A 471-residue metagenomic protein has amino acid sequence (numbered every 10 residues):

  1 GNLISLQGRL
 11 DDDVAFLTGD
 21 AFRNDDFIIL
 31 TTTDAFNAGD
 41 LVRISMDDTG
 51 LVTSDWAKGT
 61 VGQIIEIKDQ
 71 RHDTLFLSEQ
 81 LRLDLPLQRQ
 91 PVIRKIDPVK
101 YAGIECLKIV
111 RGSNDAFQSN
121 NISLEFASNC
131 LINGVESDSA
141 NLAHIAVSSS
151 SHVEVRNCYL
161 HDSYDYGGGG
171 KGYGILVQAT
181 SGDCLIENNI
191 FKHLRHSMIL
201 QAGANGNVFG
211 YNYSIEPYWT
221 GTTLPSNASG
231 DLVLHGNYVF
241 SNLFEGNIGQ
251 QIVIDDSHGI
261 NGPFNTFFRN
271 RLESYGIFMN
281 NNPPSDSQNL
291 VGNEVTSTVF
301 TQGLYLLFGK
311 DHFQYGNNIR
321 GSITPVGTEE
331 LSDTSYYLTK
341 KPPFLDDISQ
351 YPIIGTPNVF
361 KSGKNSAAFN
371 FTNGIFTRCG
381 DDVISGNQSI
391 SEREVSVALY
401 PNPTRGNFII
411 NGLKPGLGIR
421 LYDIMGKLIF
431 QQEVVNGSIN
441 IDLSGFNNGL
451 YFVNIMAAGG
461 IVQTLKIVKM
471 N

Functional and structural regions predicted by a protein language model:
G1-E66, Q70, S78-E79, L83-D84 (+1 more regions): Autoprocessing Asn-cyclization modules and mimics
G1-R9, D25, L85-K95, D115-S123 (+5 more regions): Extracellular beta-strand/beta-solenoid scaffold signature
A35-G50, L83-A102, L421-Y422, I455: Extended Gly/Ser/Thr-rich low-complexity repeat segments, especially those forming or decorating extracellular
D40, M46-Q70, T74, E105-E187 (+2 more regions): Right-handed parallel beta-helix
D55-I64, T74-E125, N237, P283-S285 (+3 more regions): Cys-His-centered catalytic/binding microenvironment captured across papain-like cysteine peptidases and homologous
K100-R111, S128-S139, S151-Y164, S181-H196 (+5 more regions): Right-handed parallel beta-helix
T222-L224, G236-N237, N242-I384: Catalytic domains of carbohydrate-active enzymes that cleave complex glycans
I390-N471: C-terminal outer-membrane/trafficking sorting elements
